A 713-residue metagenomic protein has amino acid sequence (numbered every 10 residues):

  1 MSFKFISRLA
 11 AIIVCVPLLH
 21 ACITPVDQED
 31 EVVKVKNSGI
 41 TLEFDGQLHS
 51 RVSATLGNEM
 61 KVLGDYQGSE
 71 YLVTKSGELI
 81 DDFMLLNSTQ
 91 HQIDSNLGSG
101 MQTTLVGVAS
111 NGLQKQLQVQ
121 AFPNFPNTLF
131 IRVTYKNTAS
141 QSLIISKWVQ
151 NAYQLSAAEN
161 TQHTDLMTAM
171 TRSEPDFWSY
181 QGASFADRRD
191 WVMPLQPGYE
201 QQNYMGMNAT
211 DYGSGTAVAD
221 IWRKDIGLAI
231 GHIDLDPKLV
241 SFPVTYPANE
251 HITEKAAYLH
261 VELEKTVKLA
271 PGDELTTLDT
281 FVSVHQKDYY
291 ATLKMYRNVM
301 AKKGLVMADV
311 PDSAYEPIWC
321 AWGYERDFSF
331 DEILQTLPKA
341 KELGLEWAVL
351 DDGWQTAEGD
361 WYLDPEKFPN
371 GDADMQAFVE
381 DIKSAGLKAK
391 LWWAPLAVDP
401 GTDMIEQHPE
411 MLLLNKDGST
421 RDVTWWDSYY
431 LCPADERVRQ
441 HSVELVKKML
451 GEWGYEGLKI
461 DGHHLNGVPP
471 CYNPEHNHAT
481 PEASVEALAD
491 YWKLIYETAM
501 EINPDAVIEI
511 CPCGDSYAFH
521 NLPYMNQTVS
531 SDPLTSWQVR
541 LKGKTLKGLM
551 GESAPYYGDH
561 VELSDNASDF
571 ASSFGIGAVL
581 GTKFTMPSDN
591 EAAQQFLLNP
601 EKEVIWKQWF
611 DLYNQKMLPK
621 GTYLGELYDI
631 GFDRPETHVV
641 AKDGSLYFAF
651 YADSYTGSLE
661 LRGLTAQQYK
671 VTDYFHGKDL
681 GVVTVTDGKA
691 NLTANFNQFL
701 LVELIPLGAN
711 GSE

Functional and structural regions predicted by a protein language model:
H20-A21: C-terminal motif of bacterial Sec signal peptides marking the signal peptidase cleavage site
V26-E43, S50-Y246, Y674-D679: Polysaccharide-binding surfaces and accessory modules of carbohydrate-active proteins
G39, V133, G272, W319 (+5 more regions): Conserved, mostly hydrophobic/aromatic
L42-G46, D273, T277, W492-G681 (+2 more regions): Active-site-proximal substrate-binding groove within the catalytic cores of carbohydrate-active enzymes
S142, D236-A301: Extended acidic/polar, glycine-enriched regions that form or flank non-catalytic beta-rich accessory modules
A291-W347, D351, Q355-T356: An acidic-aromatic substrate-binding cleft motif
F328-E342, R439-G451, N566: Short, acidic/polar
G344-P555: Aromatic- and carboxylate-enriched substrate-binding clefts and catalytic-loop regions of carbohydrate-active enzymes
